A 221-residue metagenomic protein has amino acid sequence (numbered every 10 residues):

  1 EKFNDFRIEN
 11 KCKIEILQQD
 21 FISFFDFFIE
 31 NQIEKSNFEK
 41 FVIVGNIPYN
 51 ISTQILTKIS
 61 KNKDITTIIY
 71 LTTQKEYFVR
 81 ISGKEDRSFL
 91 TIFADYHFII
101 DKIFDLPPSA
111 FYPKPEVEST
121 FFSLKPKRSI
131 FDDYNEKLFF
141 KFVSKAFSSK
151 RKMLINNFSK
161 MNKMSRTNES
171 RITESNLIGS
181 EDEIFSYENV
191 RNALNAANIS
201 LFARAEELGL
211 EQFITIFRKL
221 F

Functional and structural regions predicted by a protein language model:
E1-K145, T215: Catalytic cores of RNA-modifying enzymes
T120-Q212, I216: An accessory alpha-helical subdomain
F221: An anion-binding loop in the catalytic cleft
